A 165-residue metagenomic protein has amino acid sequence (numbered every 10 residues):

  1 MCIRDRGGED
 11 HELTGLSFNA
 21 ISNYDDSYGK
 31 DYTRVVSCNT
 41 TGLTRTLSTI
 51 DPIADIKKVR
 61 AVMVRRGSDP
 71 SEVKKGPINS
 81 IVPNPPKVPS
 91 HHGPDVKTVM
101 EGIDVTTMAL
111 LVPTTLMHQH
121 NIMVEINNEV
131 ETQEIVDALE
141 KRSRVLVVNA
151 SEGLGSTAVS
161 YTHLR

Functional and structural regions predicted by a protein language model:
M1-D5, T162-H163: Conserved small/polar residues in nucleotide/adenosyl-binding loops
R4-E72: N-terminal Rossmann-like NAD(P) cofactor-binding subdomain of oxidoreductases, focused on the glycine-rich
D55-K58, V62-R165: C-terminal substrate-binding/catalytic lobe of Rossmann-fold NAD(P)-dependent oxidoreductases
